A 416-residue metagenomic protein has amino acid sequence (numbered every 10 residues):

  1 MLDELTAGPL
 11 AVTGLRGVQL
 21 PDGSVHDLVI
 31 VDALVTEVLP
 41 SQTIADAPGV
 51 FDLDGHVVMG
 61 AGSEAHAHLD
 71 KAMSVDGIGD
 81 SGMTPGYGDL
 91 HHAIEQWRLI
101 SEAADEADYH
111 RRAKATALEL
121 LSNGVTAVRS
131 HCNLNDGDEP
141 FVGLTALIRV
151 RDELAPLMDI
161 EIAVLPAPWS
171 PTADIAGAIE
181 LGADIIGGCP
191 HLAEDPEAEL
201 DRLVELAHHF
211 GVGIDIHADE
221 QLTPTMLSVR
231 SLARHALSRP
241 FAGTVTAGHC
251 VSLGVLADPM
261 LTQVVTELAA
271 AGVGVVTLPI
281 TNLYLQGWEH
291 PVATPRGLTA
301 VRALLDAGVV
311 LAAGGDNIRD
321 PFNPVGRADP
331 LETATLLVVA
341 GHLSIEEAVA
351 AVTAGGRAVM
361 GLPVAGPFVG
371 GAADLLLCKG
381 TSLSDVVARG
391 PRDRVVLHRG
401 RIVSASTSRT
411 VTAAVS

Functional and structural regions predicted by a protein language model:
M1-D46, V58, L383: N-terminal metal-binding scaffold of metallo-dependent hydrolase/deaminase domains
T6-R16, I44-G88, A107, S122: Replace "His-x-His-based motif
V58, D76-H131, G137, V142-A155 (+1 more regions): Alpha-helical scaffold segments that flank or form the walls of functional sites
V75-Y109, A183, F210, S228-V251 (+3 more regions): Active-site gating loops and adjacent loop-to-helix segments of metal-dependent hydrolytic enzymes
E95-R111, E161-T172, C189-A193: Active-site mouth loops of central-metabolism enzymes
V142-E153, S170-G274, P291-A312, A365: Histidine/acidic residue-rich metal-binding segments in metalloenzymes
R234-V245, L285, P295-C378: His/Asp/Glu-enriched, well-ordered alpha-helical/loop segment that forms or immediately abuts the divalent-metal
A354, V369-S416: C-terminal cap of metal-dependent C-N hydrolases
